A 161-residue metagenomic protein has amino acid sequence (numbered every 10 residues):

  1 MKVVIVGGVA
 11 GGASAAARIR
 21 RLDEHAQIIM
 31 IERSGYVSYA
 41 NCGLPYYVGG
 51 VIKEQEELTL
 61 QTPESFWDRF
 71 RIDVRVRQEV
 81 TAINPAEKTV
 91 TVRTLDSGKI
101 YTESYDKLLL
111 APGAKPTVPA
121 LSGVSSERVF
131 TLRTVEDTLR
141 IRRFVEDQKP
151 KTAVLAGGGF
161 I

Functional and structural regions predicted by a protein language model:
M1-E79, A153: Beta1-alpha1 glycine-rich phosphate/pyrophosphate-binding loop at the start of Rossmann-like nucleotide-binding domains
V3-V4, E64-A153: FAD-binding core/adjacent interface of flavoenzyme oxidoreductases
G7-A10, R133-T134, A156-G159: Glycine-rich Rossmann-fold phosphate-binding loop(s) that bind the pyrophosphate of adenine dinucleotide cofactors
G11, Y36, A82, S97 (+1 more regions): Glycine-/small-residue-rich active-site loops that bind phosphorylated ligands and cofactors
G11-G12, T117, D137, I161: Short phosphate-engaging motifs
A17-E24, R93-Y101, G157-F160: Short, mixed-charge, low-aromatic patches
L58-T59, Y101, D137, I161: Residue-level preference for nonpolar/small residues embedded in alpha-helices
